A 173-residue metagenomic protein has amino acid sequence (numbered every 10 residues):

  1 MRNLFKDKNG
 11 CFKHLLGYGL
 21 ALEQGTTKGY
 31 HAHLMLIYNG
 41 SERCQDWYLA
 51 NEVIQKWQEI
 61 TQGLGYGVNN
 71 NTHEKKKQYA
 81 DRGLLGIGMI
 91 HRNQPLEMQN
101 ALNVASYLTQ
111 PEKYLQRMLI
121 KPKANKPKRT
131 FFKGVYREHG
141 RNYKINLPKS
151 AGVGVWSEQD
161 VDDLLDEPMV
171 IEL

Functional and structural regions predicted by a protein language model:
M1-L15, L22-Q24: Short N-terminal edge-element motif at the start of the domain
F12-H14, G25-G29, W47, N51: Alpha-helix initiation and capping sites
G17-S41: Histidine-centered divalent-metal-coordination microenvironment in nucleic-acid enzymes
G40-E42, W47-L173: Catalytic "initiation/cleavage/transfer" segments centered on a nucleophilic residue and adjacent nucleic-acid-engaging
